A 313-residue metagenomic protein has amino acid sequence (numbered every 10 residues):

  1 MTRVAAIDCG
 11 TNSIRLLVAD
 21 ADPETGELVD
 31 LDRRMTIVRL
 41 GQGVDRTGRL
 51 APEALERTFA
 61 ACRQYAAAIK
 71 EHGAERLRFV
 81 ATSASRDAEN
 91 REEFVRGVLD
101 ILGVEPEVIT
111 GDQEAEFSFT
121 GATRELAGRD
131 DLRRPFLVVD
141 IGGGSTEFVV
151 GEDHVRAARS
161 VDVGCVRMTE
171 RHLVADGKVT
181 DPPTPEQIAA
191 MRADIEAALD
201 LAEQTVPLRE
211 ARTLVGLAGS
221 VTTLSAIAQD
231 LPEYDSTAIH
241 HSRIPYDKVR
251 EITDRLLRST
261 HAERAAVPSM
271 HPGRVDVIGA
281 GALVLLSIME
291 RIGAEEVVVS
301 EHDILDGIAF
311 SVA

Functional and structural regions predicted by a protein language model:
M1, C9-T11, D131-R133, G143 (+1 more regions): A generic fold-level signal
T2-V29: N-terminal basic/disordered segments at the start of proteins
V4, V18, G43-A74, A84-P135 (+1 more regions): Helical "lid/coupling" subdomains associated with nucleotide-phosphate turnover
T11-S13, T82, A122, G142-F148 (+1 more regions): Ser/Thr-glycine-rich phosphate-binding loops at phosphate-binding pockets of nucleotides, nucleotide cofactors
T25-R39: N-terminal glycine-rich anion-binding loops that anchor highly charged ligand groups
R76-F79: Conserved beta-strand/loop subsegment of P-loop NTPase cores
